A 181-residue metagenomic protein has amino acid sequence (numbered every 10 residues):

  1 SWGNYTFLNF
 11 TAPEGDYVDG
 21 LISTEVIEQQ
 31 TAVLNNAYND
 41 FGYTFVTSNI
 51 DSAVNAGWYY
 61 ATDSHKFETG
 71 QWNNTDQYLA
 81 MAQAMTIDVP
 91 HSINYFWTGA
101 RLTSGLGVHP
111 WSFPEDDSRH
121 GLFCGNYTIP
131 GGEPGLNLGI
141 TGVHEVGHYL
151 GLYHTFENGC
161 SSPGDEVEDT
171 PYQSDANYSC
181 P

Functional and structural regions predicted by a protein language model:
S1-N35, V54, F96-L102: Fold-level signature of zinc-dependent metallopeptidase catalytic domains
W2-N9, T44-T47, S92-W97, H120-N126 (+2 more regions): Structural recognition of the beta-strand scaffold that forms the well-ordered cores of secreted hydrolase catalytic
V18-Q29, I87, D116, G131-G139: Extracytoplasmic/periplasmic, Sec-exported soluble proteins
E28-T31, G121, I140-V143: Extracytoplasmic/secreted envelope proteins and their assembly/folding machinery, especially bacterial periplasmic
A32-D40, H148-L152: Sec-exported extracytoplasmic/periplasmic mature domains
N39-S52, E157-N158: Surface-exposed patches in mature extracellular/periplasmic domains of secreted proteins
V46-F123: Active-site-proximal segments of metallohydrolase catalytic domains
P130-P181: The catalytic-center signature of Zn2+-dependent metalloproteases
